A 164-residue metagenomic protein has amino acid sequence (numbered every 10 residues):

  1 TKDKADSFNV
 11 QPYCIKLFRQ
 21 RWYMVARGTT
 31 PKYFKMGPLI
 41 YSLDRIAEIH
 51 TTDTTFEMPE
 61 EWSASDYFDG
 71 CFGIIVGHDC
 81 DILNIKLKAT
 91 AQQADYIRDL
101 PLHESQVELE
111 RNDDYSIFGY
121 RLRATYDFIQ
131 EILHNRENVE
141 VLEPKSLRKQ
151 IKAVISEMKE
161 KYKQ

Functional and structural regions predicted by a protein language model:
T1-I85: Core beta-strand-centered patch of the WYL/Sm-like small regulatory domain
Y67-Q164: Polybasic (Lys/Arg-rich)
